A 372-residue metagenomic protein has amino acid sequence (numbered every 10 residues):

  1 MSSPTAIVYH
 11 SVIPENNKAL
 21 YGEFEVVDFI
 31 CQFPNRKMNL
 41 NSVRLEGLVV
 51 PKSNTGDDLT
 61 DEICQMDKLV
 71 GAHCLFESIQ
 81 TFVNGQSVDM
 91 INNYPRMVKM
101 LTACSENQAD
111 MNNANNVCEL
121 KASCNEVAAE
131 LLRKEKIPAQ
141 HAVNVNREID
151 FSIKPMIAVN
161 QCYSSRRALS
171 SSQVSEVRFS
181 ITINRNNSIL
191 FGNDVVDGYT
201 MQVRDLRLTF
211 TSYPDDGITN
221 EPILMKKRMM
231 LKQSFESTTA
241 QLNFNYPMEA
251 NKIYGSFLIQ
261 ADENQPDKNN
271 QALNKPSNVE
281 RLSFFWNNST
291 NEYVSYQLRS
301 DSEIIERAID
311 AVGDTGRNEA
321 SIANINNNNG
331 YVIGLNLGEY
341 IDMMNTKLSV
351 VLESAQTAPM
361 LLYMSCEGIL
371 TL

Functional and structural regions predicted by a protein language model:
M1-L372: Short, low-complexity Pro/Thr/Gly
